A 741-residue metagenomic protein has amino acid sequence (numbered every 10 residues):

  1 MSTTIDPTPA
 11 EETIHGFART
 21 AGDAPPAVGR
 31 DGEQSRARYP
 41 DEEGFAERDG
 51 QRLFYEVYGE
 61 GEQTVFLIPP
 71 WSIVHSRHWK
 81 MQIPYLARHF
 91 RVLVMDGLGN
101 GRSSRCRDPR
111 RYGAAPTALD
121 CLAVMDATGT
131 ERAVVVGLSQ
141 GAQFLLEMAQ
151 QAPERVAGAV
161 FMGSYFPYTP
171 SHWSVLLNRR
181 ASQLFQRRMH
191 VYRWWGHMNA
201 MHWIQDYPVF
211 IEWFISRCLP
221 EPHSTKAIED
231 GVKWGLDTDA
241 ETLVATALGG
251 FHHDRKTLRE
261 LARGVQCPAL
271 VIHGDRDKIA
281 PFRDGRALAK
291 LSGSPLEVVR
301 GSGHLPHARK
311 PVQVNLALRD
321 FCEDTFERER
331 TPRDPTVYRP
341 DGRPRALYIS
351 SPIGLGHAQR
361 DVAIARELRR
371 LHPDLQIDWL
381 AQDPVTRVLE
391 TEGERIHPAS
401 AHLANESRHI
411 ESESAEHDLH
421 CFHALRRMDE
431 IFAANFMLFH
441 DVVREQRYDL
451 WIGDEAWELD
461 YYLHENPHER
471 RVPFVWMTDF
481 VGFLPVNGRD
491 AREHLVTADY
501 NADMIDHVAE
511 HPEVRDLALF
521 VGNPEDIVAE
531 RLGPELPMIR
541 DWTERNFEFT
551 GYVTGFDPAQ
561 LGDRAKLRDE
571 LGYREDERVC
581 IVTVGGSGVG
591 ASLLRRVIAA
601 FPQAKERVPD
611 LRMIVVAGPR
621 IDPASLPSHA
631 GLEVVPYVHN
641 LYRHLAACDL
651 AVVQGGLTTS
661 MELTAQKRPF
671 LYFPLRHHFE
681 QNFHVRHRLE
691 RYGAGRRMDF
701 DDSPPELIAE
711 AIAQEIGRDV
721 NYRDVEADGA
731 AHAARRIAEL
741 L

Functional and structural regions predicted by a protein language model:
Q51-R105: Conserved HGGG/HGGXW glycine-rich cap/lid loop of the alpha/beta-hydrolase fold
K80, V94-Q140, F144, Q151 (+2 more regions): Active-site loop/oxyanion-hole signature of alpha/beta-hydrolase fold enzymes
Q150, A157-N199, Y672: Flexible "cap/lid" loop of the alpha/beta hydrolase fold
R193-K256, L261: Conserved alpha/beta-hydrolase catalytic His-Asp/Glu region
V265, V271-H273, D277: Short beta-strand/loop motif that positions the catalytic acidic residue of the alpha/beta-hydrolase fold
L375-R426: Conserved nucleotide-sugar phosphate-binding/catalytic loop shared by glycosyltransferases and other
L484-G588, G618-R620: A nucleotide-sugar donor-handling region in carbohydrate enzymes
G533, G551-L650, D701: Donor-nucleotide binding loops and adjacent catalytic segments primarily of GT-B fold Leloir glycosyltransferases
